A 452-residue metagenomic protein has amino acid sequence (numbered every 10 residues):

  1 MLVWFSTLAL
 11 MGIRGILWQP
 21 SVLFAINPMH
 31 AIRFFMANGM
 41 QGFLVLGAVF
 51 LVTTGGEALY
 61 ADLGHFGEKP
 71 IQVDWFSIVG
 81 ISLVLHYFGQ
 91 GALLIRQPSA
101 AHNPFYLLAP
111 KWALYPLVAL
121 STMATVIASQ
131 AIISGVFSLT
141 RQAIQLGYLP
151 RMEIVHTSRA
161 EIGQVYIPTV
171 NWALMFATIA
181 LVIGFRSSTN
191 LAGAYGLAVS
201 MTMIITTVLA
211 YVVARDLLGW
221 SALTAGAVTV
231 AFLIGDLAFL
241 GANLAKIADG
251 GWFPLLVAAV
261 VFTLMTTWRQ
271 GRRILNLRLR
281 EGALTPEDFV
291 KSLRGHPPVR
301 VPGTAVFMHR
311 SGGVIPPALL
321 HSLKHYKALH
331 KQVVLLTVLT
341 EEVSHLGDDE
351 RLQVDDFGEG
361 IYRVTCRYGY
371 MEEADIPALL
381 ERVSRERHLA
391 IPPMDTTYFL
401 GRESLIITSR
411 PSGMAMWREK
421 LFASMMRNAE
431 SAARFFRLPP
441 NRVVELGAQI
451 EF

Functional and structural regions predicted by a protein language model:
M1-F452: The structured alpha-helical core of multi-pass membrane proteins
